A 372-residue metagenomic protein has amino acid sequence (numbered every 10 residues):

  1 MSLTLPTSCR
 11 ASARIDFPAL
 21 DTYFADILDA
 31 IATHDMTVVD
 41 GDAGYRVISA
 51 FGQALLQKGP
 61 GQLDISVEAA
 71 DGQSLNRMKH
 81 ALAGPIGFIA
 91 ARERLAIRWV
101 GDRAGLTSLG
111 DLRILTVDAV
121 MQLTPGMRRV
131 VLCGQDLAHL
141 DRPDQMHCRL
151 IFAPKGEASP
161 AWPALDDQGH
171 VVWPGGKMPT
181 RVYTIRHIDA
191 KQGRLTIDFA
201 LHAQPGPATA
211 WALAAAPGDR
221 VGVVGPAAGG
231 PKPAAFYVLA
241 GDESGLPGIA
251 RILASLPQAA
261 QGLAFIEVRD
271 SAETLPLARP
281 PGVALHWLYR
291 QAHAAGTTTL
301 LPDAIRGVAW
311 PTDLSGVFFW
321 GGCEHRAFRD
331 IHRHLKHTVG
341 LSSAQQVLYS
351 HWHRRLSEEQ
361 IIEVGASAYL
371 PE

Functional and structural regions predicted by a protein language model:
M1-E372: Extended, composition-driven regions rather than compact fold-specific motifs
